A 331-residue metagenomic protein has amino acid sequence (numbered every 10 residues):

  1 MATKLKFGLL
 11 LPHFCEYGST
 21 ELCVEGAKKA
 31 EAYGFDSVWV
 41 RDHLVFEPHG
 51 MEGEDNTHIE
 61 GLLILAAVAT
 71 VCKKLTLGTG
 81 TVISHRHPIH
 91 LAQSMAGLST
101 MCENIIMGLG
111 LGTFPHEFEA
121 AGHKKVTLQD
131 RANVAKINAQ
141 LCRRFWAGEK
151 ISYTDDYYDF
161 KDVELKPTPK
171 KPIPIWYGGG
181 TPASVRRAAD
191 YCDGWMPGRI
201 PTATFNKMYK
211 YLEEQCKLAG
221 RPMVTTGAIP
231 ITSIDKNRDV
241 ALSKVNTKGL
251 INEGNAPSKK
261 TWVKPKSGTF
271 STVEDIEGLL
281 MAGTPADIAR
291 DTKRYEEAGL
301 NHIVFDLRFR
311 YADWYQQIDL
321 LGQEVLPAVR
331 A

Functional and structural regions predicted by a protein language model:
M1-A331: Active-site-adjacent structural elements that line small-molecule/cofactor binding pockets in enzymes
